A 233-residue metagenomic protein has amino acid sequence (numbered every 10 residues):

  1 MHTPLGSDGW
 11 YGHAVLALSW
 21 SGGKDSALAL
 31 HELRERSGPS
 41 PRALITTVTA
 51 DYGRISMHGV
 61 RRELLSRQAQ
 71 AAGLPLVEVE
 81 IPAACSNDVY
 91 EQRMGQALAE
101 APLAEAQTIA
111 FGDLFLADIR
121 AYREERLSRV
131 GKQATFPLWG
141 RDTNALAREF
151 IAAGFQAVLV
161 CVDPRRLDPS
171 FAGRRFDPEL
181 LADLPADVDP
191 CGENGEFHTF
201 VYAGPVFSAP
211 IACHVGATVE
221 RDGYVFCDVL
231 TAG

Functional and structural regions predicted by a protein language model:
H2-G233: Nucleotide-activated chemistry modules centered on ATP-dependent adenylation/adenylyltransferase
